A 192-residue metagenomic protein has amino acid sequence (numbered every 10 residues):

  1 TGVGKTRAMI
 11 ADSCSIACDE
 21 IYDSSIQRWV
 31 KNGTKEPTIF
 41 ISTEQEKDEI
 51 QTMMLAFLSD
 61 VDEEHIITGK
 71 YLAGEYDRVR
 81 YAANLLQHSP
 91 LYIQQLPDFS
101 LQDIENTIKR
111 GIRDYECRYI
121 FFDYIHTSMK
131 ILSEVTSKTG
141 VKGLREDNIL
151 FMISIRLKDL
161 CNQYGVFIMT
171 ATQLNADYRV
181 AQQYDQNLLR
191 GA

Functional and structural regions predicted by a protein language model:
G4-K5: Conserved glycine(s) of the Walker
A8, D12, I50: Hydrophobic positions on the alpha1 helix immediately C-terminal to the Walker A/P-loop
S15-I16: Internal alpha/beta scaffold segment
D19-E116: Cytosolic-facing regulatory segments adjacent to core modules
E20, R28-K35, N148-A192: Phosphate-binding/switch region of NTP-binding enzymes
E44-D48, P97-S100, I125-S128, I168 (+1 more regions): Conserved nucleotide-binding/hydrolysis micro-motifs of P-loop NTPases
E46-T52, D60-V61, M129-S133, D177-Q183: Switch/connector loops and helix/strand junctions flanking conserved nucleotide-binding motifs in nucleotide-processing
L91-N162: Phosphate-binding/switch loop-helix module in NTP-utilizing enzymes
